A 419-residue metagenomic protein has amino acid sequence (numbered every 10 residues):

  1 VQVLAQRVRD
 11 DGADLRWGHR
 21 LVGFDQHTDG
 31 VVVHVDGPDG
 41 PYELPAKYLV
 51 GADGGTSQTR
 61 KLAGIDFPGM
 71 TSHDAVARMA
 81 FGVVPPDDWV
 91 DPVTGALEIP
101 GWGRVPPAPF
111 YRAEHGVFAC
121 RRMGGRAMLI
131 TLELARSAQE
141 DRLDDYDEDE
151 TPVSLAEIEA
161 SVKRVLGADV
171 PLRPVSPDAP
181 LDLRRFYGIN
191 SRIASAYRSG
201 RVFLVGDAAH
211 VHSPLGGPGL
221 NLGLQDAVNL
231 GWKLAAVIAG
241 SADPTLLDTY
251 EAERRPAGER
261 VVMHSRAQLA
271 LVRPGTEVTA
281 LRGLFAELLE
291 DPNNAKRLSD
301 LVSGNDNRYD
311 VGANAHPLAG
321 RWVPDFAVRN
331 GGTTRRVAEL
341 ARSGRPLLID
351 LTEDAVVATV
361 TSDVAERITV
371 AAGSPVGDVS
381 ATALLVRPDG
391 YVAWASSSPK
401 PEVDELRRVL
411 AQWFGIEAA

Functional and structural regions predicted by a protein language model:
V1-R282, A286-L289, A419: Core Rossmann-like FAD-binding/catalytic domain of the broad FAD-dependent monooxygenase superfamily
Q2, Q6-G12, Q26, A160-R164 (+1 more regions): Helical substrate-recognition/capping region of FAD-dependent monooxygenase/halogenase enzymes
